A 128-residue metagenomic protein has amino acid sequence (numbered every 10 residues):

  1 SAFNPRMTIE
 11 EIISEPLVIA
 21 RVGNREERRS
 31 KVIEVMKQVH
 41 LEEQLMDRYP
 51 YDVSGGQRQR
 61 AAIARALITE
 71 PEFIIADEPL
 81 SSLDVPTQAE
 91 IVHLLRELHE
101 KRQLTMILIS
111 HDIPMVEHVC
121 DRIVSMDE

Functional and structural regions predicted by a protein language model:
M7-V18: Q-loop/switch helix immediately C-terminal to the Walker
E27-Q44: Conserved ABC ATPase "signature" region
Y49-V53, Q57: Conserved ABC ATPase signature
I63, I91: Hydrophobic anchor residue at the start of the ABC signature
E70: Conserved catalytic motifs of ABC-family nucleotide-binding domains
S110-H111: H-loop/switch region of ABC-family ATPase nucleotide-binding domains
V116-H118: A short, surface-exposed alpha-helical micro-motif characterized by mixed small hydrophobic and charged/polar residues
